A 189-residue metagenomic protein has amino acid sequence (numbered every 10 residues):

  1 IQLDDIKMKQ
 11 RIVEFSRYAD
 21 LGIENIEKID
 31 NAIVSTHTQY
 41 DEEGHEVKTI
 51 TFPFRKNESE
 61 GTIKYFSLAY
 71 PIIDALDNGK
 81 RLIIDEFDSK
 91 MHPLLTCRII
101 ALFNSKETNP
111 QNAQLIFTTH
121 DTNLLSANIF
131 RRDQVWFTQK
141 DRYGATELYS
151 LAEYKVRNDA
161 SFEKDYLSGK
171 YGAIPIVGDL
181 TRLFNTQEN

Functional and structural regions predicted by a protein language model:
I1-Y70, D77, G172-A173, L183-N189: Phosphate-coordinating catalytic segments in nucleotide- and nucleic-acid-processing enzymes
R17-D20, S35-Q39, A101-N189: C-terminal lobe/lid and adjacent interdomain/linker elements of RecA-like ASCE P-loop ATPase modules
I72-D74, L102: Walker A/P-loop NTP-binding motif
R81-L82: Hydrophobic "anchor" residues on beta-strands that sit immediately upstream of conserved functional sites
D85-F87: Walker B catalytic acidic pair
S89-P93: Conserved D-loop-proximal element of ABC-family nucleotide-binding domains
L94-A101: Conserved D-loop/post-Walker B switch-helix segment of ABC ATPase nucleotide-binding domains
